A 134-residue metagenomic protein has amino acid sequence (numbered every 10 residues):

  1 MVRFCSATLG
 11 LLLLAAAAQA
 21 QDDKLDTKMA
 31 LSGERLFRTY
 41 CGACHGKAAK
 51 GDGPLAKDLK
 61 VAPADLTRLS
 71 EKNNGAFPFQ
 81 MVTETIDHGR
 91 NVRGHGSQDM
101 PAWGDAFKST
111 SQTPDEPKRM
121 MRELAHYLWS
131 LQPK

Functional and structural regions predicted by a protein language model:
M1-F4: Positively charged n-region of N-terminal signal peptides that target proteins for export
S6-A16: Bacterial N-terminal signal peptides
A18-L36, K72-N74: Electrostatic cytochrome c docking/interface patches
L31-T39, P114-D115, P133-K134: Sequence context surrounding c-type heme c attachment/ligation sites in exported
G33, F37-K47, M100, L124 (+1 more regions): The canonical Cys-X-X-Cys-His
C44-G51, D105, W129, P133: Detector for the c-type heme attachment site
D52-A56: Short beta-strand/turn micro-motifs at beta-sheet edges
D58-L124, L128: Extracytoplasmic electron-transfer domains, predominantly the class I c-type cytochrome c fold
